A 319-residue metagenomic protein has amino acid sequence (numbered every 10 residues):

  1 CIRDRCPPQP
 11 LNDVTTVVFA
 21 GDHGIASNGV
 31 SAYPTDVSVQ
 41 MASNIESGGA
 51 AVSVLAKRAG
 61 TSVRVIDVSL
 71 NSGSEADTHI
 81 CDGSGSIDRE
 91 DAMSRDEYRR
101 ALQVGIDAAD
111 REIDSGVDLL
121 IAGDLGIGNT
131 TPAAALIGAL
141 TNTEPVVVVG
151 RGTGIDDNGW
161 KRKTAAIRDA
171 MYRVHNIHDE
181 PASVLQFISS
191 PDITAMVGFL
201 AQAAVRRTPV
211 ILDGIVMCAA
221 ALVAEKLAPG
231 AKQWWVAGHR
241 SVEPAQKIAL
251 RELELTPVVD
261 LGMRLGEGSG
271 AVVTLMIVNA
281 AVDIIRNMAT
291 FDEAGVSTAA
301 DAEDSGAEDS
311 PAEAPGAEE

Functional and structural regions predicted by a protein language model:
C1-D4: Conserved small/polar residues in nucleotide/adenosyl-binding loops
P10-G73: Active-site cofactor/substrate anionic-group-binding motifs, chiefly glycine- and Lys/Arg-rich phosphate-binding loops
A26-N28, A122, I127-A134, I193-V197 (+2 more regions): Short glycine/serine/threonine-rich phosphate/pyrophosphate-binding segments that cradle anionic phosphate groups
Y33-V39, A135-V147, L227-Q233, A280-A281: A glycine- and small-aliphatic-rich helix-loop capping segment at beta-alpha/alpha-beta transitions that lines
C81-T130, A135-T141, G152-D156: Glycine-rich, mobile lid/loop segments that gate access to catalytic sites or pores
L120, T131-A195: Phosphate/pyrophosphate-binding betaalpha-module
G198-A237, T256-M263: Hydrophobic alpha-helical bundle architecture
E243-D292: Internal helix-turn-beta structural module
